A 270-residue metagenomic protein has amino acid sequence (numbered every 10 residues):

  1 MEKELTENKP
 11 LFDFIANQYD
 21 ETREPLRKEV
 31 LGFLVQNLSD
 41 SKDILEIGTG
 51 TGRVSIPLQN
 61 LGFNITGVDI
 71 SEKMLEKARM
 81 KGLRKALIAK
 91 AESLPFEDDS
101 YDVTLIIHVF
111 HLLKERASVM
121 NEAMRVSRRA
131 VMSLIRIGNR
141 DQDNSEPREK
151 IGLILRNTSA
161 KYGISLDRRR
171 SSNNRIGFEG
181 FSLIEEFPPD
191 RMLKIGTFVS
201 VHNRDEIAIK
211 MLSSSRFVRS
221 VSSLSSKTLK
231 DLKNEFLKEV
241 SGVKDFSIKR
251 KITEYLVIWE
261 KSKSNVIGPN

Functional and structural regions predicted by a protein language model:
M1-D40, R53, P57, M74-K77: Conserved class I S-adenosyl-L-methionine
L45, T51-S93: Class I SAM-dependent methyltransferase SAM/SAH-binding core
T51, G177, E185-N270: Conserved Class I S-adenosyl-L-methionine
L105: A conserved beta-strand element that flanks and buttresses the S-adenosyl-L-methionine
H108-L112: Short catalytic micro-motifs in class I SAM-dependent methyltransferases
A117-V131: A short glycine-rich, Lys/Arg-flanked "PGG" loop and its adjoining helix->strand segment in the class I
R129-H202: Conserved catalytic/acceptor-binding region of the Class I
